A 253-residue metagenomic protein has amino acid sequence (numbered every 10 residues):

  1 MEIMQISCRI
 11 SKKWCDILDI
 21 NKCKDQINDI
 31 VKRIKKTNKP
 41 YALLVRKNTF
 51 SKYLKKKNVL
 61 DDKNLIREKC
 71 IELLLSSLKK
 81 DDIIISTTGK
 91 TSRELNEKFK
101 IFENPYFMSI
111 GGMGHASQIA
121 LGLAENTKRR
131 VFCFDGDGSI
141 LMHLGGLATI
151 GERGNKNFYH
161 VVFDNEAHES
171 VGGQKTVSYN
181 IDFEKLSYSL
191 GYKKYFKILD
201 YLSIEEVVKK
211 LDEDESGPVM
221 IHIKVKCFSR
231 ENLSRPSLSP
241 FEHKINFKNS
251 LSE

Functional and structural regions predicted by a protein language model:
E2, K69-L73, E97-S252: Thiamine diphosphate
E2-K39, L44-V45, K56, E206-D212: Internal gly/pro-rich beta-alpha loop/helix module that stabilizes soluble enzyme cofactors or their anionic handles
R9-K22, L54-N64, V171-Q174, G191-L199: Flexible, glycine/proline-enriched loop segments at strand-loop-helix junctions that form or flank small-ligand binding
I10, I17-L18, L43-V45, I83-T88 (+4 more regions): General beta-strand structural signal in soluble alpha/beta enzymes
W14-Q26, F50-S51, S92, H115 (+2 more regions): A short acidic, often aromatic-flanked loop/helix-cap motif at beta-alpha or helix-coil junctions that lines enzyme
L44-V45, K52-K55, D61, S237-F247: YjeF_N-associated NAD(P)HX repair module
V45-F50, T88-S92, N165-A167, K224-S229: Glycine-rich beta-alpha junction loops
Y53-M113: Active-site diphosphate/adenylate-binding microenvironment
